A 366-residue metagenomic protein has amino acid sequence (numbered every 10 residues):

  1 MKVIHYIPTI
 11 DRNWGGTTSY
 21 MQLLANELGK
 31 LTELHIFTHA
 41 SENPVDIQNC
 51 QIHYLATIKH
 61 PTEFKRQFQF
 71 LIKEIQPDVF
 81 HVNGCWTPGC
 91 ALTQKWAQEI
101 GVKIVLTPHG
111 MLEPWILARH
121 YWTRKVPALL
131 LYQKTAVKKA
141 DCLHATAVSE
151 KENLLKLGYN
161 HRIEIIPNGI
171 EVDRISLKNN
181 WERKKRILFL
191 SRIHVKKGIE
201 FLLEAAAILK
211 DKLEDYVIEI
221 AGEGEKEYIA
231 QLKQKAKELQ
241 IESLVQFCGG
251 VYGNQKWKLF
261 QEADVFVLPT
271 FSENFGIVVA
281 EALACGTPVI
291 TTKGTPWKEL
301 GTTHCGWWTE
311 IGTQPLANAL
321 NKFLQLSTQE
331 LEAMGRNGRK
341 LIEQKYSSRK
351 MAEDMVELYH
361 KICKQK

Functional and structural regions predicted by a protein language model:
S19, L23, K185, F189-D211 (+2 more regions): A conserved mid-protein helix/loop that constitutes part of the nucleotide-sugar donor-binding site
F37-E42, I170, L190, V217-Q231 (+1 more regions): Glycosyltransferase donor-sugar binding loop
K125-L143: Membrane-proximal helix-turn-helix segments that form the acceptor-binding/catalytic region of lipid-linked
S149, G169: Carbohydrate-associated surface elements
F271: Aromatic "clamp/platform" in nucleotide-sugar-dependent glycosyltransferases that forms part of the donor/acceptor
P288-T291: Short hydrophobic beta-strand element within catalytic cores of glycosyltransferases and related nucleotide-activated
W307-Q314, N321-T328: Conserved acidic donor-binding segment of nucleotide-sugar-dependent glycosyltransferases
E330-K345, D354-E357: A short, well-ordered alpha-helix in the C-terminal region of glycosyltransferases
